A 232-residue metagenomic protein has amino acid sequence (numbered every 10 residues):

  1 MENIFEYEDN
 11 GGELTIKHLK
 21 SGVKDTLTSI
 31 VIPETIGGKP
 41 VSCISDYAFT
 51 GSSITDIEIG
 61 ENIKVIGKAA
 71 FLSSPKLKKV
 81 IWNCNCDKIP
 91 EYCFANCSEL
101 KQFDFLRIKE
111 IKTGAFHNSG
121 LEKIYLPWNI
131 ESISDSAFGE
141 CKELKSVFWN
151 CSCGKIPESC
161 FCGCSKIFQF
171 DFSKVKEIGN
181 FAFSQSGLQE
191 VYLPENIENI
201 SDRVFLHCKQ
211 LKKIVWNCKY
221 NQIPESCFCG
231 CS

Functional and structural regions predicted by a protein language model:
E2-L14, D25-S42, S52-V65, P75-K88 (+7 more regions): Structural signature of tandem-repeat unit edges
S21-V23: Acidic glycine-/aspartate-rich tracts in secreted/extracellular proteins
S45-A48, G67-A70, P90-C93, K112-A115 (+5 more regions): Consensus positions within tandem repeat domains that build extended binding/scaffold surfaces
